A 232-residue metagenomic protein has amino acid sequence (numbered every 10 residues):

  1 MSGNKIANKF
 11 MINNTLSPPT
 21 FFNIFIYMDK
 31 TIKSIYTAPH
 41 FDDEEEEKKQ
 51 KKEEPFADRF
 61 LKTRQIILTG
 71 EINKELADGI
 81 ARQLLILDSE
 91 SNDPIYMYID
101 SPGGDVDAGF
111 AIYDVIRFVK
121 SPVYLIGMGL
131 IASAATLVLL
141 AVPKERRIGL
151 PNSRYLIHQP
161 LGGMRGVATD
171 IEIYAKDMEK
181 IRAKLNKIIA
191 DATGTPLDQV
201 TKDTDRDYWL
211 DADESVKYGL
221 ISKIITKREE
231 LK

Functional and structural regions predicted by a protein language model:
N4-A134, A141-K232: N-terminal organellar transit peptides
